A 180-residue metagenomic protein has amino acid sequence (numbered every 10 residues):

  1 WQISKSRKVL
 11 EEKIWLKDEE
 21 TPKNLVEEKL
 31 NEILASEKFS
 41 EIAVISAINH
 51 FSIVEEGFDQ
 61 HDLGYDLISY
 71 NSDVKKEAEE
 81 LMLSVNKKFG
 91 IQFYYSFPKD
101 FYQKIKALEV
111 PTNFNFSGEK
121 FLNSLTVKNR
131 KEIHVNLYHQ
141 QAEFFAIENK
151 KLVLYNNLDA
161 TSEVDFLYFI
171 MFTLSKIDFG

Functional and structural regions predicted by a protein language model:
W1-Q2, S84-F179: Small-residue (GG/TT-enriched) beta-loop-alpha framework at ligand/catalytic clefts
W1-V9: N-terminal basic/disordered segments at the start of proteins
V9-L10, E132: Short glycine/threonine-rich beta-strand-turn micro-motifs
L10-L16, E20-L125: Active-site neighborhood for divalent-cation/phosphate handling
